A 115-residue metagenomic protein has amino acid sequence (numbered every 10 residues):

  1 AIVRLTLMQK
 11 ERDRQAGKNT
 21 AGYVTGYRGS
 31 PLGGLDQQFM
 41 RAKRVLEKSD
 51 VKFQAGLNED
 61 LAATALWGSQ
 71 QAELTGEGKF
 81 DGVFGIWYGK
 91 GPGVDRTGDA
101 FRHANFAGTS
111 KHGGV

Functional and structural regions predicted by a protein language model:
A1-V115: Thiamine diphosphate
